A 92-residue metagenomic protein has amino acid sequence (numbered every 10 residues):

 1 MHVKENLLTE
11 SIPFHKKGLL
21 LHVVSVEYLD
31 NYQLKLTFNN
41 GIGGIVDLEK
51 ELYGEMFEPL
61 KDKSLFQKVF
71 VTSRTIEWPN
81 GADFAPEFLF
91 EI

Functional and structural regions predicted by a protein language model:
M1-I92: Motif-centric detector for short Cys/His coordination patterns
